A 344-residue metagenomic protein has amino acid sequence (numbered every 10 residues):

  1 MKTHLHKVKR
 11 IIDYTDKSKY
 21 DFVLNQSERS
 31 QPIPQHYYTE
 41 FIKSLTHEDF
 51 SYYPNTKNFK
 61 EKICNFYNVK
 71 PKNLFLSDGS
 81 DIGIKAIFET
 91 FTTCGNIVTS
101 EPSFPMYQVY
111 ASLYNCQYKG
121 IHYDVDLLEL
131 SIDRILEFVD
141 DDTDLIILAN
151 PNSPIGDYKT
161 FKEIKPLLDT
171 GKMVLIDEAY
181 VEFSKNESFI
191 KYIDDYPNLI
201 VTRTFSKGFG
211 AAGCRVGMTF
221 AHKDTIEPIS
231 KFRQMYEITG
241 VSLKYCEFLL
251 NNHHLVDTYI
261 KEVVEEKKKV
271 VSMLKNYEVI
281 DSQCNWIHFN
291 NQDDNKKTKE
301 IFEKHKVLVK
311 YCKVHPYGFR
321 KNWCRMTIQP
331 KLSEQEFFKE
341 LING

Functional and structural regions predicted by a protein language model:
M1-Y52: N-terminal "arm"/small-domain region of PLP-dependent enzymes with the aminotransferase-like
H4, E89-L148: PLP-dependent aminotransferase-like
P32-P34, N198-M273, Y277-I280: PLP-dependent aminotransferase class I/II
K57-N96: Phosphate-binding glycine-rich loop
D126-E182: Active-site phosphate-binding strand-loop segment of PLP-dependent enzymes
A221, H288-D294, K306-I342: Conserved PLP-binding active-site segment of the aspartate aminotransferase-like
V264, N276-K306, I328: Conserved PLP-binding catalytic core of the aspartate aminotransferase-like
